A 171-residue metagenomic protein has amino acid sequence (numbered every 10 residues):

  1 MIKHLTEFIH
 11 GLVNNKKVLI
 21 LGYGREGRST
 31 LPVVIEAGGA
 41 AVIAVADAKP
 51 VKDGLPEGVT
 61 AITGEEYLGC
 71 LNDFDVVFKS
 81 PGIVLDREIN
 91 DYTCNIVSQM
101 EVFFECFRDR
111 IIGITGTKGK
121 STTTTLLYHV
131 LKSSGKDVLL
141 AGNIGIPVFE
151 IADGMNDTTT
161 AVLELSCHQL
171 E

Functional and structural regions predicted by a protein language model:
M1-G113: Short, basic phosphate-binding NTP loop
G69-F74, P81, L85-E171: Phosphate-binding loop of NTP-binding sites
